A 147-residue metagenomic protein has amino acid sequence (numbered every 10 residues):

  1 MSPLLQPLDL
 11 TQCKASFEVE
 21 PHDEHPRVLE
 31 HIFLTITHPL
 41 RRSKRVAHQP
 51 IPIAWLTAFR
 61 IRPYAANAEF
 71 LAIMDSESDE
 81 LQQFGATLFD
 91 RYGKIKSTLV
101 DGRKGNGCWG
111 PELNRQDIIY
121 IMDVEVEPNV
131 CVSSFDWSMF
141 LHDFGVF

Functional and structural regions predicted by a protein language model:
M1-C131, H142-F147: Non-catalytic substrate-recognition and accessory regions of acyl/acetyltransferase enzymes
M139: Hydrophobic positions on the alpha1 helix immediately C-terminal to the Walker A/P-loop
